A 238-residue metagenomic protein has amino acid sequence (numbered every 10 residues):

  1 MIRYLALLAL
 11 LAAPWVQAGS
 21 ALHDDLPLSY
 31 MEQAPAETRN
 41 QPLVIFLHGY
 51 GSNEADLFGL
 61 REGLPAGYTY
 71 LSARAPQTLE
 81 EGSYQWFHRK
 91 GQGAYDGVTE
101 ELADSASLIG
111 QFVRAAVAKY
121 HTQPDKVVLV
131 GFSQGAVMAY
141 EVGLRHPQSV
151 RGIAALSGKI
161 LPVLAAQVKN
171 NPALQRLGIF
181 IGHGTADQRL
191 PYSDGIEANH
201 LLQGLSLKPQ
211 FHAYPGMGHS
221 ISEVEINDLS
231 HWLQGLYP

Functional and structural regions predicted by a protein language model:
A13-P14: N-terminal signal peptide c-region/cleavage motif recognized by signal peptidases
A21-T122: Serine-hydrolase catalytic machinery in alpha/beta-hydrolase-like enzymes
H48-Y50, V130-F132, G184: Conserved alpha/beta-hydrolase "nucleophile elbow" surrounding the catalytic nucleophile
H121-G131: Alpha/beta-hydrolase fold nucleophile elbow
G131-G135, A139: Gly/Ala-rich beta-loop-alpha elbow adjacent to hydrolase catalytic centers
Q148-I160: A conserved short beta-strand
F180, S193-P238: C-terminal catalytic histidine-bearing segment of alpha/beta-hydrolase fold enzymes
F180-H183, D187: Short beta-strand/loop motif that positions the catalytic acidic residue of the alpha/beta-hydrolase fold
